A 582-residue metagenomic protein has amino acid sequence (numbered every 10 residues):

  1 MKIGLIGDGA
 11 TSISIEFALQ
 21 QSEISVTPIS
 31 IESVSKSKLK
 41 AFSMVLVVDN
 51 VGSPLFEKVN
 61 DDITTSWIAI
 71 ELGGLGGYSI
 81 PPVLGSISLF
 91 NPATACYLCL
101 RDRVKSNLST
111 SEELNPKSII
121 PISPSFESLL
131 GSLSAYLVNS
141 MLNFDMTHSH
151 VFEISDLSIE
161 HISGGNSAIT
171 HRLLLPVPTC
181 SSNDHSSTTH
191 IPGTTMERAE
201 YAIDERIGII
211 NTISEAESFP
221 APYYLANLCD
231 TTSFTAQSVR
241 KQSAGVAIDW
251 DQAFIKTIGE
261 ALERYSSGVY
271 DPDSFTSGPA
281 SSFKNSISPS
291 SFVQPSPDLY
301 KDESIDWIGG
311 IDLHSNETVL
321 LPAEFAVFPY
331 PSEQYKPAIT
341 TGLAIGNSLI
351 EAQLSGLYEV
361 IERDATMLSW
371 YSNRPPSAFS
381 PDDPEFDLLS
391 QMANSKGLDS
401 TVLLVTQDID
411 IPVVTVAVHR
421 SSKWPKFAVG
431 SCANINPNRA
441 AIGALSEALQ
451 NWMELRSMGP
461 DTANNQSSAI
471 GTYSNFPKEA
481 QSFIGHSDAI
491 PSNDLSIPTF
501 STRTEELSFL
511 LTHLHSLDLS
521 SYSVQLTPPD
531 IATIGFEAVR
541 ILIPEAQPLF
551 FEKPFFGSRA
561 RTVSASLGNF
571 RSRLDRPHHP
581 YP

Functional and structural regions predicted by a protein language model:
M1, K36-S43, D61-T64: Flexible, charged surface loops at secondary-structure boundaries
M1-Q21, A135: Glycine-rich adenosine-cofactor-binding loop
I3, S25-T27, W67, S400 (+1 more regions): Hydrophobic anchor at the start of a short beta-strand that flanks the dinucleotide cofactor-binding loop
G9-S12, E32-V34, D49-F56: Short acidic, S/G/P-rich loop/turn micro-motifs used as interaction or catalytic elements
Q20-A41: A short, well-structured beta->alpha microelement
S22-I24, M44-S132: E1/E1-like adenylate-forming module used to activate ubiquitin-like modifiers and sulfur-carrier proteins
N50-V51, I63, E71-G73, M146-P582: Helix-biased "structured C-terminal domain" signature
L130-D145: Internal hydrophobic alpha-helix adjacent to the cofactor/substrate pocket in enzyme cavities
